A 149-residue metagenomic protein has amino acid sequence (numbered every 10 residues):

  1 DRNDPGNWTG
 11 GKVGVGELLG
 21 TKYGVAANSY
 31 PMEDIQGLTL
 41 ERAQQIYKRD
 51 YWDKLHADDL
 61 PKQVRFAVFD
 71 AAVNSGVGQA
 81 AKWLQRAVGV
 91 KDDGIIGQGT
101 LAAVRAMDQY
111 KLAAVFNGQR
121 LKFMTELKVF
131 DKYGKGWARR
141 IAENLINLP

Functional and structural regions predicted by a protein language model:
D1-P149: Cell-wall polysaccharide-cleaving catalytic domain and substrate-binding groove, primarily in peptidoglycan/chitin
